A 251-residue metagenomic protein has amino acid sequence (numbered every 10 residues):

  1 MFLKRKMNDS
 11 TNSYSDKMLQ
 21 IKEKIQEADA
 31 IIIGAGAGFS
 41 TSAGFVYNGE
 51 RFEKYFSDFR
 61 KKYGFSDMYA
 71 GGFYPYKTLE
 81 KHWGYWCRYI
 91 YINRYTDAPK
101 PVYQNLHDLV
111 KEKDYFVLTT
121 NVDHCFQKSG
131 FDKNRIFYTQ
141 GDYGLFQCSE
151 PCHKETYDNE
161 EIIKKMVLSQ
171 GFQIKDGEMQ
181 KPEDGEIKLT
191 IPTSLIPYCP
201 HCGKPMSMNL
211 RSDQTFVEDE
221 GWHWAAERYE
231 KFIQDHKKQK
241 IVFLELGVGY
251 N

Functional and structural regions predicted by a protein language model:
M1-N251: Conserved catalytic alpha/beta core of Sir2/sirtuin-type deacylases, generalized to analogous enzyme cores that bind
